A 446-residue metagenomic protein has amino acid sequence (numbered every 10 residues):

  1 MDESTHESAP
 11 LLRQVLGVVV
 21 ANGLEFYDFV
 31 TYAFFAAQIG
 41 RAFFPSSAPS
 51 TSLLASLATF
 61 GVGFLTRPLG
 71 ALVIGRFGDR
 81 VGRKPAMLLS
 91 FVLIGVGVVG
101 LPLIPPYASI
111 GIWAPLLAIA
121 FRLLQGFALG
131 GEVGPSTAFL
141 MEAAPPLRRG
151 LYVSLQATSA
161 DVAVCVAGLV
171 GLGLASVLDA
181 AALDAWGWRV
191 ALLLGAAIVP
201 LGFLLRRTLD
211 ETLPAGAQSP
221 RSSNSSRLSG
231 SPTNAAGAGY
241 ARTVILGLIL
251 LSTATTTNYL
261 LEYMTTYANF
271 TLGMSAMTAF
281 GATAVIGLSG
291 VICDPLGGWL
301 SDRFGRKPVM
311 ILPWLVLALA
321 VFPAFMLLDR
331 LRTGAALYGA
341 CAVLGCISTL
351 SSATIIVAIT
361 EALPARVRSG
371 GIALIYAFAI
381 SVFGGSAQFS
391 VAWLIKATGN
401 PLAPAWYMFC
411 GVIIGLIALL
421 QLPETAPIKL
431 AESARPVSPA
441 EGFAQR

Functional and structural regions predicted by a protein language model:
A33, Y240-S289, G384-Q388: Extracytoplasmic gate region of multi-pass secondary transporters
L57-R76, G95-G97, A284-G297: Central cavity-lining transmembrane alpha-helices of secondary-active solute carriers, predominantly the Major
L69-S109: Conserved MFS/SLC helix-loop-helix module at the cytosolic interface between two early adjacent transmembrane helices
R80-F91, R303-L315: Cytoplasmic membrane-interface "Motif A"-like loop-to-helix N-cap segments of 12-TM Major Facilitator Superfamily
V92-G111, L315-L331: C-terminal ends and interior cores of transmembrane alpha-helices in multi-pass membrane transporters/permeases
L151-A175, I198, I375-A387: Glycine-rich segments within core transmembrane alpha-helices of 12-TM secondary carriers
K307-T354: C-terminal transmembrane helical hairpin of 12-TM major facilitator-type secondary transporters
A365-A397: A late C-terminal transmembrane helix in Major Facilitator Superfamily
